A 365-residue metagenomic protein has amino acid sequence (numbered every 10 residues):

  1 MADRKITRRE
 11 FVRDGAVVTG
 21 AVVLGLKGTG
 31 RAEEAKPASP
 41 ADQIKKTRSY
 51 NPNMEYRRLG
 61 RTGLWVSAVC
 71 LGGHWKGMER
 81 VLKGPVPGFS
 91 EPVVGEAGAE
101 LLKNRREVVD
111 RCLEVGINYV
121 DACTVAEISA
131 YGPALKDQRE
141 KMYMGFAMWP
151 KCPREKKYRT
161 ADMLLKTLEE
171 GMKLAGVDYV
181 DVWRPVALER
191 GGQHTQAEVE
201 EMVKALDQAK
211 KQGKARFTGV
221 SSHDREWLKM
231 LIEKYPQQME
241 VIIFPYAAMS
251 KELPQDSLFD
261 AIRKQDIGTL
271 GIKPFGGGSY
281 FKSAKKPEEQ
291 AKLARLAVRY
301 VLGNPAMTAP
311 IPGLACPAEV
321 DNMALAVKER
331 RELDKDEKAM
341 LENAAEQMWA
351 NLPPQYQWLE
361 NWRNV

Functional and structural regions predicted by a protein language model:
A2-Y143, A205: N-terminal binding-site loop/beta-alpha segment at the start of enzyme catalytic domains that lines or forms
E10-L26, E33-A41, T47-S49, L59 (+2 more regions): Structured C-terminal cap/extension of enzyme domains
L59, L71, V120, M144 (+4 more regions): Conserved, mostly hydrophobic/aromatic
V66-S67, V115-G116, E140-M142, Y179-D181 (+4 more regions): Loop/turn elements at helix/coil->beta-strand transitions in domains of secreted/extracellular proteins
H74, V125, A147-K151, P185-L188 (+4 more regions): Active-site beta-loop-alpha junctions enriched in small/polar residues
E79, C152-K156, E189-G192, S279-S283: A short acidic, helix-capping loop that chelates divalent metal ions and anchors anionic groups
P92-A97, K156-L253, S257, R263-L270 (+1 more regions): Glycine/proline-rich, positively charged, aromatic-decorated active-site loop/lid region on the catalytic face
K141-F146, Q238-P245, R331-E337: Short hydrophobic/aromatic-enriched beta-strand-loop microsegments
